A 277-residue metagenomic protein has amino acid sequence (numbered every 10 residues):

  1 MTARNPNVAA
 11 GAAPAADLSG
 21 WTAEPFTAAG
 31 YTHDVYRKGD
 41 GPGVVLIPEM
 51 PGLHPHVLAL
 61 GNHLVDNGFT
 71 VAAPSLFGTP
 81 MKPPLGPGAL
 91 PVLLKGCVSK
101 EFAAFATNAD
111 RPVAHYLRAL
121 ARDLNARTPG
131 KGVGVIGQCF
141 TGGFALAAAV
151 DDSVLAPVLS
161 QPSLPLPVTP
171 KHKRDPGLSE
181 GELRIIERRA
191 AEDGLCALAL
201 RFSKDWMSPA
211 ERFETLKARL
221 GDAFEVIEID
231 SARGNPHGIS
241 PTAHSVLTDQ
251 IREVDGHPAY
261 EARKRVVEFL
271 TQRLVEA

Functional and structural regions predicted by a protein language model:
M1-A277: N-terminal cap/leader regions of alpha/beta-hydrolase-fold enzymes, predominantly small-molecule hydrolases
